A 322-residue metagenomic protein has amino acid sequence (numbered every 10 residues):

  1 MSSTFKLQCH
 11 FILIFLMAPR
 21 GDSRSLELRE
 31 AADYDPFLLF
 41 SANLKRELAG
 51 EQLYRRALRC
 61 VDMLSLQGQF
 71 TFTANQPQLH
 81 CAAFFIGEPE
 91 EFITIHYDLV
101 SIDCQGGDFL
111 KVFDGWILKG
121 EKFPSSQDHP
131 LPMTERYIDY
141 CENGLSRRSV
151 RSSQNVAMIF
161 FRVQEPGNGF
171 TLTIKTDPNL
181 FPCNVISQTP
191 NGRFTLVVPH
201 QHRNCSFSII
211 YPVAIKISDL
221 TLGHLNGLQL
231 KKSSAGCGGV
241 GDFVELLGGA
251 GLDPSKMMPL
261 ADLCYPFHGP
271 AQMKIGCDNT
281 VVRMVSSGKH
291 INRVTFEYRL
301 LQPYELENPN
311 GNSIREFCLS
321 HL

Functional and structural regions predicted by a protein language model:
S2-L322: Domain-level representation of secreted and single-pass membrane ectodomains enriched in extracellular protease systems
